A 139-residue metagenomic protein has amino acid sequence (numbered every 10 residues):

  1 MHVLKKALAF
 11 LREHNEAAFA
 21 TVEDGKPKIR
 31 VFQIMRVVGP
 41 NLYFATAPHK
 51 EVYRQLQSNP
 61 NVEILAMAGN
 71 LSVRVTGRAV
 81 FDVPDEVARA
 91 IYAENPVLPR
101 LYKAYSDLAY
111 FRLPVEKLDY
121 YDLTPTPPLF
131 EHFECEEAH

Functional and structural regions predicted by a protein language model:
M1-A18, E131-H139: Extreme N-terminal tail/first-helix region
H2-K5, T46, P96: Charged, amphipathic alpha-helical segments
A9-D24, V62-A66: A short, Trp-centered hydrophobic/proline-enriched beta-strand micro-motif
A18, L42-Y43, R74, D119: General beta-strand recognition
M35-N70: A short mixed-secondary-structure module that forms the rim of ligand-binding clefts
S72-H139: Charged, gly/pro-rich active-site loop segments
